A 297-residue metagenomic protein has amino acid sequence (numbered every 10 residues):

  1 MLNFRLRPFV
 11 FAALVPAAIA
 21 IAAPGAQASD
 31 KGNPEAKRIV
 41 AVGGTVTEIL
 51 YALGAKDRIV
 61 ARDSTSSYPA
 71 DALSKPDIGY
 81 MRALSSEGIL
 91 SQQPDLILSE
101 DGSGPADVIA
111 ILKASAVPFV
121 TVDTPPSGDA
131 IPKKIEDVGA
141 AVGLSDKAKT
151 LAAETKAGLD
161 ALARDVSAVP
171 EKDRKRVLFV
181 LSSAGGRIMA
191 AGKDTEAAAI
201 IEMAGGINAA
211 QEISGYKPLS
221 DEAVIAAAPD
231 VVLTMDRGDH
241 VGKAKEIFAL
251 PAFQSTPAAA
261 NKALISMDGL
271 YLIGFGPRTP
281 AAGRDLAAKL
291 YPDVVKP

Functional and structural regions predicted by a protein language model:
V10-I21: Bacterial N-terminal signal peptides
I21-A28: Sec/Tat signal peptide C-region and signal peptidase I cleavage site
G32-R38, D107-G185, N208-E212, K262-P297: Extracytoplasmic substrate-binding proteins
R38-Q92, L96-S103: A short, structured surface patch at a secondary-structure boundary
G43, D101-G102, T124, I213-Y216 (+3 more regions): Short secondary-structure boundary segments
S86-Q93, S115, L219-A228: Short helices/loops that flank or line small-molecule/ion binding pockets
S103-A114, V231-L250: A ligand-binding cleft/hinge motif common to bilobed small-molecule-binding domains
A191-Y216, D236, I265: His/Asp/Glu-enriched short active-site or ligand-binding loop at hydrolase and phosphoryl-transfer sites
